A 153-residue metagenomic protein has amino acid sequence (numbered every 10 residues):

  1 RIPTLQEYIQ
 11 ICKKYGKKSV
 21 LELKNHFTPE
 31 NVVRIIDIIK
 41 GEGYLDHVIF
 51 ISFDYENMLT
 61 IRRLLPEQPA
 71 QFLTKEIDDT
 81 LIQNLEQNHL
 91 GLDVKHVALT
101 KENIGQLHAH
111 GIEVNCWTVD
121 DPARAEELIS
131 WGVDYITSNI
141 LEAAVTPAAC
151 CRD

Functional and structural regions predicted by a protein language model:
R1-E76, N88-L90, V94-K95, H108-H110: Metal-dependent phosphodiesterase/phospholipase catalytic core, i.e., the His/Asp/Glu-rich active-site region
R1-I2, Q71-D153: C-terminal active-site rim and adjoining tail of enzyme catalytic domains
